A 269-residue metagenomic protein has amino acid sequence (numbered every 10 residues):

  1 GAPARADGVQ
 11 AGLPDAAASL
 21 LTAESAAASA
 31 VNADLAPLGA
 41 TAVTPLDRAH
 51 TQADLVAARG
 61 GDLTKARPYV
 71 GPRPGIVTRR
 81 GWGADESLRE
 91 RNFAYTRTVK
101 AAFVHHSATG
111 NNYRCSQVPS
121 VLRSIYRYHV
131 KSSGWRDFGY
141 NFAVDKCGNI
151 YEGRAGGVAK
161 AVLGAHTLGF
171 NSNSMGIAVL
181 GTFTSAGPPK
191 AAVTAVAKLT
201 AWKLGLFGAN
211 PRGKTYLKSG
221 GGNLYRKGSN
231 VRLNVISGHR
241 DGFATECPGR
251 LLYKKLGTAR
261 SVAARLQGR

Functional and structural regions predicted by a protein language model:
P3-T96, A101-F103, S107, K146-A161 (+2 more regions): Basic/polar, cationic surfaces and motifs that engage anionic cell-wall and phosphate/carboxylate ligands
L88, R97-S132: Active-site acidic/histidine clusters and adjacent loop/turn architecture that either coordinate catalytic ions
R136-D137: Carboxylate/His-rich catalytic cores and anion/metal-binding grooves
